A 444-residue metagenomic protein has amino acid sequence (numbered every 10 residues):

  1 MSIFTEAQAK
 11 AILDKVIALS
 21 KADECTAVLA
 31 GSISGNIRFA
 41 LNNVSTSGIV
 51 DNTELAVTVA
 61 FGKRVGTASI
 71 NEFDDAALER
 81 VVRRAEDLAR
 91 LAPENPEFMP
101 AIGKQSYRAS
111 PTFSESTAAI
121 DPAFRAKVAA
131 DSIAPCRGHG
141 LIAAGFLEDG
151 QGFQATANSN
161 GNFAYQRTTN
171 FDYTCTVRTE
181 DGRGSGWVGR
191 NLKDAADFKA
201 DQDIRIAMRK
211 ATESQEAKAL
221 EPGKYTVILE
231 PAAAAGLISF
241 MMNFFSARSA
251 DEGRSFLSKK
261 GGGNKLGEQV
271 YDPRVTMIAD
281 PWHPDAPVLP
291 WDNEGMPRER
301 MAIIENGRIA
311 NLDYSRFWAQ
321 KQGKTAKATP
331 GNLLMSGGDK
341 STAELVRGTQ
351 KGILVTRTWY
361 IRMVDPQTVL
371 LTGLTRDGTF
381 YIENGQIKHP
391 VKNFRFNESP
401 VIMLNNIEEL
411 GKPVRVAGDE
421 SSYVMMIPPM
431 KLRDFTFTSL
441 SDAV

Functional and structural regions predicted by a protein language model:
M1-L289, M296, E305-R308, G331 (+2 more regions): Active-site bordering "gate/hinge" segments that shape substrate access to catalytic or cofactor-binding pockets
G262-V444: Dual-mode signal for accessory low-complexity, basic/Gly-rich regions
